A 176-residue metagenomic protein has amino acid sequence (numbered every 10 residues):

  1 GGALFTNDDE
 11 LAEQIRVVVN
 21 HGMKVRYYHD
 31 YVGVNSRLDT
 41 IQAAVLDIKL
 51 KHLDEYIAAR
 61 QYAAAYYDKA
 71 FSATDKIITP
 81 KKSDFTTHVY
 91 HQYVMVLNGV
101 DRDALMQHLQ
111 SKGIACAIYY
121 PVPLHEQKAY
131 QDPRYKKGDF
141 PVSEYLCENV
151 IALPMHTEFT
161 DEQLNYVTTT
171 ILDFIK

Functional and structural regions predicted by a protein language model:
G1-A3: Glycine-rich phosphate-binding loop of ATP-grasp-fold ATP-dependent ligases
N7-K176: PLP-dependent aminotransferase class I/II
